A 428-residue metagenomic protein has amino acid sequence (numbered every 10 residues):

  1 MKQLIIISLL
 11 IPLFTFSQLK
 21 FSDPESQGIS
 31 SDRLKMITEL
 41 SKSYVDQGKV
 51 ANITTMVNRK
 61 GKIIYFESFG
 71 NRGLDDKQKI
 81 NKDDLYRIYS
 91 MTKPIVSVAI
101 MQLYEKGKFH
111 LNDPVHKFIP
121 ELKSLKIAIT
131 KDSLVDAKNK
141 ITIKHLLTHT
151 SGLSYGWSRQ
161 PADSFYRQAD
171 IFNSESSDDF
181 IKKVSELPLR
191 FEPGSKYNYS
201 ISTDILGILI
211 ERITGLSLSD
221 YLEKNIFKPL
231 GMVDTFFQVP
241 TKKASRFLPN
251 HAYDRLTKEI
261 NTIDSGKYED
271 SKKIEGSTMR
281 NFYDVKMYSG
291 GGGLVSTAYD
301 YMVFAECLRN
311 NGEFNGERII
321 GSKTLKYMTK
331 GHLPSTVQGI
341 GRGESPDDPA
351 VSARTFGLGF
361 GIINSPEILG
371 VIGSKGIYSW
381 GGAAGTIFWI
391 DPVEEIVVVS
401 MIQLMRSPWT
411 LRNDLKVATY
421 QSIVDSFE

Functional and structural regions predicted by a protein language model:
M1-K20: Bacterial Sec-dependent N-terminal signal peptides
Q18-S26, S164-R167: Short, contiguous pre-domain boundary segments
S22-I88, S124-T130, W409: Short, conserved catalytic-motif segment at the N-terminal edge
S30, K93, T297: Short, conserved phosphate/pyrophosphate- and ester-handling motifs at nucleotide-, phospho-/glycolipid
T38-S41, T55, G61, D84-V115 (+5 more regions): Active-site SXXK
L125-I372: Short, surface-exposed loop or secondary-structure junction motifs that flank catalytic or metal-binding residues
F388-I390, E395-L404: Short, well-ordered beta-strand elements
